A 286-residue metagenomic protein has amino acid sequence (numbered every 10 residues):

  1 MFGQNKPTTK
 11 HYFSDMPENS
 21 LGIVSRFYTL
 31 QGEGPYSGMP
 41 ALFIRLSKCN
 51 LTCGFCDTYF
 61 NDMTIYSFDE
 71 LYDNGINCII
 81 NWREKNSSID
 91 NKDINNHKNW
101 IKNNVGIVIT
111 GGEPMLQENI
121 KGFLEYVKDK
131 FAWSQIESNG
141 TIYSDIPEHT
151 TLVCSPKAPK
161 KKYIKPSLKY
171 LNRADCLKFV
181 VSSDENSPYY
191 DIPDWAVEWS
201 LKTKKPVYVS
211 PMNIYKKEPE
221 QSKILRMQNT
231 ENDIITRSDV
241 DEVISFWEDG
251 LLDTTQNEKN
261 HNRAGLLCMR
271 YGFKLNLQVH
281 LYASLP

Functional and structural regions predicted by a protein language model:
M1-E70, N77-K92, N96, W100 (+1 more regions): N-terminal [4Fe-4S]-dependent radical SAM core
I23-V24, E33-Y36, I107, E248 (+1 more regions): General secondary-structure edge motif
P35-S37, A41, N50, E113-M115 (+2 more regions): Short, flexible micro-motifs
R45, T110-G111, Q278: A secondary-structure boundary/capping signal
N61-E84, S88, D93-I101, V105-V108 (+2 more regions): N-terminal active-site wall of soluble small-molecule enzyme domains
V105, M115-P286: Conserved AdoMet/S-adenosylmethionine-binding subsite of the radical SAM
